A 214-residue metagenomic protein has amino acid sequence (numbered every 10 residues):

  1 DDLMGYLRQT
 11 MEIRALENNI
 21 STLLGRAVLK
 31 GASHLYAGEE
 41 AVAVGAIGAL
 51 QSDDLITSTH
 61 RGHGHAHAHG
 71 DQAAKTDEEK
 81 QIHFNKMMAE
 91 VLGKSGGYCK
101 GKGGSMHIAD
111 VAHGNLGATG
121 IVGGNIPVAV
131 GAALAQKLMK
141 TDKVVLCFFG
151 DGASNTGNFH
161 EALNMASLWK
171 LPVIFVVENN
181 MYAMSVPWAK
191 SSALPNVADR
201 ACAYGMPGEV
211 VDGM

Functional and structural regions predicted by a protein language model:
D1-L3: Charged, compositionally biased N-terminal leader segments and the immediate start of the first structured element
R8-L24: N-terminal glycine-rich anion-binding loops that anchor highly charged ligand groups
N18-S21, V28-W169, P187-A193, A198 (+1 more regions): Cofactor-binding active-site loop characterized by glycine-rich and histidine/acidic residues
R61, E178-M181, G213-M214: Short, ordered loop/turn segments at secondary-structure junctions
G152, D212-G213: Short loop or secondary-structure boundary microenvironments that flank and position key functional residues
L163, V173-F175, N179: A positional/architectural concept
A183-S185: A short acidic, helix-capping loop that chelates divalent metal ions and anchors anionic groups
P207-V211: Structural signal for short hydrophobic segments within the conserved structured cores of catalytic domains across
